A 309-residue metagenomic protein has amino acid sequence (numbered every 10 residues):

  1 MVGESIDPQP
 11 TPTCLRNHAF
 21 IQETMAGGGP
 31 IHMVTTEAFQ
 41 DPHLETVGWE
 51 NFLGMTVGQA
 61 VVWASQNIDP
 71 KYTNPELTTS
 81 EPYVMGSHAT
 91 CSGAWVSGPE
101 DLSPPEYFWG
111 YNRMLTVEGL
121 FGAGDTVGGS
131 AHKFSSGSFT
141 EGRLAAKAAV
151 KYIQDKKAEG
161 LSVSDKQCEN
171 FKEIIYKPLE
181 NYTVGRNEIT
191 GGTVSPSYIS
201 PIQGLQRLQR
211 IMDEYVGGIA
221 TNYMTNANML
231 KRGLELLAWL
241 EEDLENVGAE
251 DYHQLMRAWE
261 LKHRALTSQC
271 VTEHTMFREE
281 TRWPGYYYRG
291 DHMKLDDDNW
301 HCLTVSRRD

Functional and structural regions predicted by a protein language model:
M1-F134, E214-D309: Mobile, glycine/GP-rich and aromatic-enriched active-site lid/loop segments adjacent to catalytic centers
V127-A149: A conserved FAD-binding loop/helix module that cradles the flavin
G137-S138, D155, D296: Alpha-helix termini
D155-E250: Long, amphipathic alpha-helical stalk/connector segments used for oligomerization, subunit docking, or mechanical
